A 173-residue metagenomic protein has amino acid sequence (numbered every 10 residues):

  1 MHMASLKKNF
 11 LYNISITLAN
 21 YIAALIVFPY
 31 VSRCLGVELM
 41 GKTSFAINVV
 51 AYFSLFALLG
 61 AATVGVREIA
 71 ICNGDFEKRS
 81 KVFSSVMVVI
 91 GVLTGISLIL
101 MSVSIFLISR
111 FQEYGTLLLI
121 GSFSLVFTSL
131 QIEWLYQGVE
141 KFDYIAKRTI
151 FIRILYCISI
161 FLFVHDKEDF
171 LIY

Functional and structural regions predicted by a protein language model:
H2-I26, M87, G91, G115-L118 (+2 more regions): Hydrophobic faces of transmembrane alpha-helices in multi-pass small-molecule transporters and flippases across diverse
M3-A4, L35-L39, F53-V88, Q137-D143: Transmembrane-helix boundary and interhelical linker motifs in polytopic inner-membrane proteins
S5-A62, C157: Signature of the first transmembrane helix
S5-K8, Y12, L39, V82 (+2 more regions): Membrane-interfacial loop-to-transmembrane-helix junctions in polytopic alpha-helical membrane proteins
I26-T43, L59-C72, I90-M101, G121-F127: Hydrophobic alpha-helical transmembrane segments
T43, V86, I172-Y173: Alpha-helical transmembrane segments of multi-pass secondary-active solute transporters
I90-Y173: Hydrophobic transmembrane helix module of multi-pass membrane transport proteins
